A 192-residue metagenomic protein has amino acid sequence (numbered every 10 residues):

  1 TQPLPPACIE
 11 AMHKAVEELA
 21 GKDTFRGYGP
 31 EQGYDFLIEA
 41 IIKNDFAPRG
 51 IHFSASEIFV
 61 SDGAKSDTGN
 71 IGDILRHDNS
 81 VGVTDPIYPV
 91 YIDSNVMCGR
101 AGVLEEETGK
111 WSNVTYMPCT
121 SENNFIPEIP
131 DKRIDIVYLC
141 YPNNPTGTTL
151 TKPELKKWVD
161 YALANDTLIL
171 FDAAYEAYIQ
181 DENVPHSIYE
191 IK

Functional and structural regions predicted by a protein language model:
T1-G27, N124, R133, T167: N-terminal "arm"/small-domain region of PLP-dependent enzymes with the aminotransferase-like
G21-Y161, E176-K192: Conserved core of the PLP fold type I
L170: Generic enzyme active-site microenvironment
A173: Walker B catalytic acidic pair
